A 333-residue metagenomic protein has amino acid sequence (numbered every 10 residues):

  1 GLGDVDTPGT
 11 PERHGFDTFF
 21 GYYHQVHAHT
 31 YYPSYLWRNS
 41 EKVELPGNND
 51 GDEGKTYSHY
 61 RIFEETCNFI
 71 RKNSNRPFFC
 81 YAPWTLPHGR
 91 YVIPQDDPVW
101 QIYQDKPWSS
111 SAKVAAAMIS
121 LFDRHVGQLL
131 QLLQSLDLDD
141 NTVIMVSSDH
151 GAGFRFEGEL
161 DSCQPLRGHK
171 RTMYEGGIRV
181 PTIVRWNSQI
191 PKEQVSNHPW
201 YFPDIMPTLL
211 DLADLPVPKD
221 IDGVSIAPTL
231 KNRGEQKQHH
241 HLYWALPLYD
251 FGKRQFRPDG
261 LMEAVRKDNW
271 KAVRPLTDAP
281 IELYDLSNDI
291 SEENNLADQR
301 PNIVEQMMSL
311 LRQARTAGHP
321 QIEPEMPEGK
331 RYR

Functional and structural regions predicted by a protein language model:
G1-C80, W84-I93, Q104-P107, K113-A116: Formylglycine-dependent
G1-P8, Y22-H27, Y81-V92, V146-A152 (+3 more regions): Short, solvent-exposed turn/loop segments enriched in Gly/Ser/Thr/Pro and often Arg
G9-V26, A152-Q164, G168-E175, I190-Q194 (+3 more regions): C-terminal cap/loop subdomain of S1 sulfatases and analogous C-terminal strand-loop tails that border
E12, S58, I62, T66 (+12 more regions): Stable alpha-helical elements in mature extracytoplasmic
H14-D17, S74-C80, L138-I144, R179 (+2 more regions): Loop/turn elements at helix/coil->beta-strand transitions in domains of secreted/extracellular proteins
P46-G51, P107-A112, V146, E159-R167 (+3 more regions): Flexible glycine/proline-enriched surface loops and loop-helix/loop-strand junctions
T66, I205, L248, R254 (+4 more regions): Long, internal low-complexity/basic segments
P83-W84, S120-G158: Metal-dependent active-site segment of extracytoplasmic phospho-/sulfohydrolases and closely related
